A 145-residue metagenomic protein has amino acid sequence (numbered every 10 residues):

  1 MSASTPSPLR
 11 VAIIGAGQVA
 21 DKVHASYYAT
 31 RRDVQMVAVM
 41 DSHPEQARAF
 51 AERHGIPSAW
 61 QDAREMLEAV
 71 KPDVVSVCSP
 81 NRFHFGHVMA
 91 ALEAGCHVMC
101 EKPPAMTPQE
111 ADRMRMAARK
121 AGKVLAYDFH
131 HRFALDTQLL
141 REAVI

Functional and structural regions predicted by a protein language model:
M1-H54: N-terminal Rossmann-like dinucleotide-binding module
V19-A20, F83, M106, R132: Glycine-/small-residue-rich active-site loops that bind phosphorylated ligands and cofactors
K22-V23, G86, Q109, L135: Residues that form or flank phosphate/diphosphate-binding pockets in enzymes that use nucleotide phosphates
A25-S26, R48, R64, Q138 (+1 more regions): Active-site phosphate/pyrophosphate- and oxyanion-stabilizing loops and adjacent acidic/basic residues in soluble
V34, D73, C96, K123-L125: Short, well-ordered coil/turn segments that N-cap beta-strands
H43, P57-A117: Beta-loop-alpha module in the N-terminal Rossmann-like domain of NAD(P)-dependent dehydrogenases, especially those
M99, A105-I145: A contiguous active-site-proximal alpha/beta segment in oxidoreductase catalytic domains
